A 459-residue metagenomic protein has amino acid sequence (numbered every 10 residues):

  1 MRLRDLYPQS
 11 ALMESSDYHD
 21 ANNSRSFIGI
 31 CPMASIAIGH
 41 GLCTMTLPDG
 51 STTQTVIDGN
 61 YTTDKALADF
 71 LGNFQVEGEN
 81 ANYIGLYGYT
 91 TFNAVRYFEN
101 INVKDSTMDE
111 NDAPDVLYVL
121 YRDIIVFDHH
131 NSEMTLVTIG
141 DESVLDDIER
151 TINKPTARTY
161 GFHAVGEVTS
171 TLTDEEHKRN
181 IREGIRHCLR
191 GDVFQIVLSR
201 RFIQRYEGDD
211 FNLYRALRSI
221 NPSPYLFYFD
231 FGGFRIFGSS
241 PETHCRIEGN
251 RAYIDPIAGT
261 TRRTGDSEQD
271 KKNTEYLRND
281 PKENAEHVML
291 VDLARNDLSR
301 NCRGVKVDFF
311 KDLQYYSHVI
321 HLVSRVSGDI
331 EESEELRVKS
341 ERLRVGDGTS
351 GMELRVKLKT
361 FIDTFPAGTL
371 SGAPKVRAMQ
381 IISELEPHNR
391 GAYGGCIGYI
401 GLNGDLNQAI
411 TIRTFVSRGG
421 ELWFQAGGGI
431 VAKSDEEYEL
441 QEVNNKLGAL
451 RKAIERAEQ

Functional and structural regions predicted by a protein language model:
M1-G346, S350-Q459: Extended alpha-helical targeting/anchoring segments, especially N-terminal organellar/secretory targeting helices
